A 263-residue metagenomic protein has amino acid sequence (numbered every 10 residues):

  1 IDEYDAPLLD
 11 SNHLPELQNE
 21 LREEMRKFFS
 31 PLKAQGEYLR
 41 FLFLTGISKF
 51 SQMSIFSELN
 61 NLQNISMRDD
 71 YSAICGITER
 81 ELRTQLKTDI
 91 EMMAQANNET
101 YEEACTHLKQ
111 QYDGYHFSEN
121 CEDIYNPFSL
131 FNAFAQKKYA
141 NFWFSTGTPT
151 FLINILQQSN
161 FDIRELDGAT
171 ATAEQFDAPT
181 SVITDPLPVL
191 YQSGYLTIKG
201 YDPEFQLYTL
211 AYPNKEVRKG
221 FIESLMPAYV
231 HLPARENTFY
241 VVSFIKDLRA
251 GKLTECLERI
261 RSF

Functional and structural regions predicted by a protein language model:
I1-F263: Phosphate-binding site recognition
